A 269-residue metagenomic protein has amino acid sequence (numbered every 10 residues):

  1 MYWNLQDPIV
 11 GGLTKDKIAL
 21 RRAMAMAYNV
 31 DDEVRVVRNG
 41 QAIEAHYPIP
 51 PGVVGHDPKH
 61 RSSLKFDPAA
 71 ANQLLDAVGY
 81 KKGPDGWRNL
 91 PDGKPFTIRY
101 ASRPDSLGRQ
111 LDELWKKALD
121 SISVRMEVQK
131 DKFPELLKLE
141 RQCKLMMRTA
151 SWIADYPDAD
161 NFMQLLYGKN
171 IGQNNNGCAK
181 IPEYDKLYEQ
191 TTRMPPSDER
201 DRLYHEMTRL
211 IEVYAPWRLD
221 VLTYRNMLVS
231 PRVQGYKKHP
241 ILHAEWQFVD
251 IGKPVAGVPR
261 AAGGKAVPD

Functional and structural regions predicted by a protein language model:
M1-N39, I43, G52-P216, K237-D269: Extracytoplasmic/periplasmic ligand-capture domains
I49: Flexible, acidic loop-helix segments that line cofactor/substrate-binding pockets
D220: Active-site-proximal polar cores
T223: Catalytic beta-strand/loop signature of glycosyltransferases that borders the donor
P231-R232: A structural signal for beta-strand and strand-to-loop patches characteristic of beta-rich domains
